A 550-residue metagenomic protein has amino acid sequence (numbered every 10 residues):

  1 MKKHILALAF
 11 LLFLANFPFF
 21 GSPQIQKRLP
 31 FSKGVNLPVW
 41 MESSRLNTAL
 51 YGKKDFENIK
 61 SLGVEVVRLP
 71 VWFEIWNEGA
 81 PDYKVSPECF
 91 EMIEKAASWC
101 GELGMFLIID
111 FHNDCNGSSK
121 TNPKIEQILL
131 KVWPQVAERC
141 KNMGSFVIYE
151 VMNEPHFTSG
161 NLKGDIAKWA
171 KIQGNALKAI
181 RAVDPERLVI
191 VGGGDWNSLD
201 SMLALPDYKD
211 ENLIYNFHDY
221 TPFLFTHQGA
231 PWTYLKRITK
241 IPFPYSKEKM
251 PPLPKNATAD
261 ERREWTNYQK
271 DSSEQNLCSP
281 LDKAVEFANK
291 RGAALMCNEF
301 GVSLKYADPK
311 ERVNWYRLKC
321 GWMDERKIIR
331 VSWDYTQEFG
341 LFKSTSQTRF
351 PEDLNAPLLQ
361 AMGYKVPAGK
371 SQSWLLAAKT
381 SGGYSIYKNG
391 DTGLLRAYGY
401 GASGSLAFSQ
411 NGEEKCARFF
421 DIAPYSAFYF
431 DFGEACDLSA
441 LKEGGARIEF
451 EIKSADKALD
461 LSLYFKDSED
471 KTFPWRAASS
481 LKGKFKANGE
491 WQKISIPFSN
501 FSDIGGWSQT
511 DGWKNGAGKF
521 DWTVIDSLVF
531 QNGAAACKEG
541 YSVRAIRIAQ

Functional and structural regions predicted by a protein language model:
M1-H4: Positively charged n-region of N-terminal signal peptides that target proteins for export
A7-N16: Bacterial N-terminal signal peptides
I25-L188, G193-M202, N212, F339: Active-site mouth of glycoside hydrolases
N36-P38, R68-W72, I108-H112, E150-M152 (+8 more regions): A cross-family glycoside hydrolase active-site/sugar-binding cleft signature
W40-N47, F223-T226, R396-A397, G505-G506 (+1 more regions): Short, solvent-exposed loop/turn elements at domain surfaces
L130-S273, C278, D282-V302, E325-R326: Active-site region of glycoside hydrolase catalytic domains
K305-S381: Aromatic-rich peripheral "rim/lid" segments of glycoside hydrolase catalytic domains that contact and position glycan
Q372-Q550: Beta-rich carbohydrate-recognition modules and glycan-binding surfaces
